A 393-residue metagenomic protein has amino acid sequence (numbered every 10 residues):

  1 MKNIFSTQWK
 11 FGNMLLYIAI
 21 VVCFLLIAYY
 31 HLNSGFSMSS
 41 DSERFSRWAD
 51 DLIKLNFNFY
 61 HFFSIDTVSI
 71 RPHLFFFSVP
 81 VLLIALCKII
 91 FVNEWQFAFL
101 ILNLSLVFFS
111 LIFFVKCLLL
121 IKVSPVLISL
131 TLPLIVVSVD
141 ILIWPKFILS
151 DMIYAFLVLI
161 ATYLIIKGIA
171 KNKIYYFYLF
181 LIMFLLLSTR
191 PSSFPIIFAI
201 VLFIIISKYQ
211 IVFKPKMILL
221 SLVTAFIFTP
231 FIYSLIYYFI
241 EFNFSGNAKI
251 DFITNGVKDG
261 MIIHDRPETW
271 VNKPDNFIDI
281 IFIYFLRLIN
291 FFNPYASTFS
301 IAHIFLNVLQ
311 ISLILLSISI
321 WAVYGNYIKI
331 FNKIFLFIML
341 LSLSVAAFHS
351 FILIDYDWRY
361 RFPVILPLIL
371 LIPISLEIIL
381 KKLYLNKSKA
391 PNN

Functional and structural regions predicted by a protein language model:
K2-I4, I196-A225: Perimembrane helix-loop-helix junctions
L26-Y29, R44-R71, V79, G260-D265: Extracytosolic helix-loop segments that constitute the early lumenal/periplasmic catalytic or substrate-binding loops
R47-K54, D66-N93, Y284-F291: Short hydrophobic/aromatic helix or loop-helix immediately within or flanking a transmembrane segment in polytopic
F97-A98, L102-N103, F277, I283-S344: Membrane-interface anchor segments at the N-terminal boundary of transmembrane helices in multi-pass membrane enzymes
L102-S105, P133-I160, I165, L186-I196 (+1 more regions): Multi-pass, polyprenyl lipid-linked donor-dependent membrane glycosyltransferases
F114-V137, A155-F156, L340: Transmembrane-helix signature of polytopic, membrane-embedded enzymes that assemble or transfer cell-envelope glycans
L120-V123, V158-Y176, L376: Membrane-interface transmembrane helices that cradle and orient dolichyl/undecaprenyl
Y176-P191, I200-V201, A225-F226: Membrane-interface alpha helices of multi-pass inner-membrane proteins
